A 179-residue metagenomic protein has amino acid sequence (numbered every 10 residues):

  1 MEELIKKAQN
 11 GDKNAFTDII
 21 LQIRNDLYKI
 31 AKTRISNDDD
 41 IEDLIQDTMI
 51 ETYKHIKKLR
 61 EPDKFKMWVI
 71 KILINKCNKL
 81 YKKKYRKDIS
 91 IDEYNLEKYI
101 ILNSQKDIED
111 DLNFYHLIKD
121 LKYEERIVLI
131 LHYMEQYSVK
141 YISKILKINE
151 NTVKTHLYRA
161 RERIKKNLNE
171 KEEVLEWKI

Functional and structural regions predicted by a protein language model:
E3, K7, K144-K147, R161-I179: C-terminal edge and immediately downstream basic/flexible tail or linker adjoining helix-turn-helix-like DNA-binding
Q9, M49-K64, K84-Y85: Sigma70-family region 2
Q9-D18, Y28-D47, I145, E150 (+1 more regions): Short, charged helix-capping/linker segments at alpha-helix termini
Q22-N25, T33-R34, I130-Y137: Short helix-capping/turn signature of helix-turn-helix
I23, H156-R159, R163: Residues within the DNA-recognition helix of helix-turn-helix
K57-R60, K71-I91, R159: Arg/Lys-rich amphipathic alpha helix in sigma70-family domain 2
K79, K87-L112, H116, S138: Internal acidic/polar
H116-I127, E135-T152, R163-K166: Helix-turn-helix DNA-binding module
